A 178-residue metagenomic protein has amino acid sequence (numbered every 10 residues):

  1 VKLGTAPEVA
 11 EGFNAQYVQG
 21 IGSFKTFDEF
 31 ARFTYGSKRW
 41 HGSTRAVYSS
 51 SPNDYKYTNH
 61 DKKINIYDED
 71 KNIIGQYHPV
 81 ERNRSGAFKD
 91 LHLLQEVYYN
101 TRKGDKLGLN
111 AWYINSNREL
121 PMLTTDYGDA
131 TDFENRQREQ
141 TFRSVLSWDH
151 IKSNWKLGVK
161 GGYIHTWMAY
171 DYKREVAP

Functional and structural regions predicted by a protein language model:
V1-G20, D28-F33: N-terminal periplasmic accessory domains that precede and gate Gram-negative outer-membrane beta-barrel machines
P7-V9, S50, H165: Active-site/binding-pocket entry motifs
F13-Y17, G42-T44, L107-L109, L157-G161: Transmembrane beta-strands of outer-membrane beta-barrel proteins
K25-S50, K62-N117, Q140-F142, L146: Transmembrane beta-barrel wall of Gram-negative outer-membrane proteins
T58-E81, L123-A130, K173-P178: Solvent-exposed loop segments that connect transmembrane elements
R84-D90, G104-L157, Y163-P178: Flexible loop and strand-edge segments within Gram-negative outer membrane beta-barrel domains
